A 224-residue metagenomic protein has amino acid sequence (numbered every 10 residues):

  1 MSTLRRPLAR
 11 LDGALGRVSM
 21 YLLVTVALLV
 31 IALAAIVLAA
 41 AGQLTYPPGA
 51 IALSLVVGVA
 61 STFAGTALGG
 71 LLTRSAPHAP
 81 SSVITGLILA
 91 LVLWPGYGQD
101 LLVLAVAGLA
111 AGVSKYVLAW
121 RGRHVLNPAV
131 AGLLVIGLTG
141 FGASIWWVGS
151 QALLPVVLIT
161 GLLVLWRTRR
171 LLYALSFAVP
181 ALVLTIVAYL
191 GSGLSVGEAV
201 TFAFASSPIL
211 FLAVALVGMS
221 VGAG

Functional and structural regions predicted by a protein language model:
M1-L71: N-terminal signal-anchor module of multipass membrane proteins
S2-I31, T185-G224: C-terminal transmembrane helix-loop-helix hairpin of multi-pass membrane proteins
R5-G13, T62-S75, A110-R123, I159-R170 (+1 more regions): C-terminal ends of transmembrane helices
G16-L22, G49-A52, A67-H78, P95-D100 (+4 more regions): Short, amphipathic, aromatic/basic-enriched membrane-interface segments that mark the entry/exit of transmembrane
L44-A60, V92-V106, F141-P155, G197-L210: Structural signature of hydrophobic alpha-helical transmembrane segments
T62-T66, S82-L91, A107-V113, G132-I136 (+3 more regions): Hydrophobic, membrane-inserted alpha-helices
S75-W147: Membrane-interface helix-loop-helix junctions at boundaries between adjacent transmembrane segments
G137-V187: Internal active-site segments that recognize and position negatively charged phosphoryl groups and nucleotide moieties
